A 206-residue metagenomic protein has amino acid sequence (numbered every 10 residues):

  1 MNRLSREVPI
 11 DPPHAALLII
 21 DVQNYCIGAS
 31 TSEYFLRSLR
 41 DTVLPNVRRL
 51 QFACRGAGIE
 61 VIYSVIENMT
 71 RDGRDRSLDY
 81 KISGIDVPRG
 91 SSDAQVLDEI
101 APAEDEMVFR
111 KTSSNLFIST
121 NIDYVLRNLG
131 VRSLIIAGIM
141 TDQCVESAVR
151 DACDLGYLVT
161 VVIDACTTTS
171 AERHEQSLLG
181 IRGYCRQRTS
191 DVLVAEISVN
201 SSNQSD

Functional and structural regions predicted by a protein language model:
M1-A16, R49-A57, Y80-D206: Active-site-adjacent betaalpha module
P13, T31-I66: A short alpha/beta connector and helix-capping loop motif
A16-C26: Acidic-leg catalytic submotif of subtilisin-like serine proteases
V22, I66-N68, D164: Active-site loop/turn elements of alpha/beta-hydrolase fold enzymes, especially the short glycine-/histidine-rich
Y25-A29, R71-G73: Short acidic/His/Gly/Ser-rich catalytic and metal-binding motifs that mark active-site loops of diverse hydrolases
S30-S32, D75-R76, S147-R150: Short amphipathic alpha-helical segments
E60-V61, V65-S83: Early exported N-terminus immediately downstream of N-terminal targeting peptides
